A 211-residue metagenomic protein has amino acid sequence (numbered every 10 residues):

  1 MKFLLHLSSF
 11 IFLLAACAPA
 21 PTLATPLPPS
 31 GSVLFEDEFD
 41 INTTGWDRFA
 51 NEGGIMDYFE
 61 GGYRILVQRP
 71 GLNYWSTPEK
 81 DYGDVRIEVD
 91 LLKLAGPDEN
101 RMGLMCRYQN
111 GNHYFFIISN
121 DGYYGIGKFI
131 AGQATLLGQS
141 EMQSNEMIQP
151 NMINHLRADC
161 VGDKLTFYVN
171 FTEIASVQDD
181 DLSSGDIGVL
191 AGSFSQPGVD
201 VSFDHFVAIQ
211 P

Functional and structural regions predicted by a protein language model:
L14-A16: C-terminal motif of bacterial Sec signal peptides marking the signal peptidase cleavage site
A18-A20: Bacterial signal peptide processing site
L23-A50: Extracellular carbohydrate-recognition regions
G54-N73: Short carbohydrate-recognition loop motifs
V67-A131: Secretory/extracellular carbohydrate-interaction modules and structurally similar beta-sandwich "look-alikes"
G132-H155: Short, aromatic/His-centered strand-loop micro-motif at the edge of beta-sheets
M152-T166: Localized edge beta-strand/strand-to-loop motifs within extracellular or lumenal beta-rich domains
V177-H205: Flexible glycan-contacting loops in extracellular carbohydrate-active proteins
